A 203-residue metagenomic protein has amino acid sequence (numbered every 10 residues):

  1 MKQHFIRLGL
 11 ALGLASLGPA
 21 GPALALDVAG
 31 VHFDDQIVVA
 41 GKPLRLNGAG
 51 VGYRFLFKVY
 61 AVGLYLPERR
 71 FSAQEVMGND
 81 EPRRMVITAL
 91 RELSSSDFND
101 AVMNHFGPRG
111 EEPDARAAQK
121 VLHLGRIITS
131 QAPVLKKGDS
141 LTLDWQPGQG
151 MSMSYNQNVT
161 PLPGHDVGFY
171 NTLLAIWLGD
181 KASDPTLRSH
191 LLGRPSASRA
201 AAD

Functional and structural regions predicted by a protein language model:
M1-R7: Positively charged n-region of N-terminal signal peptides that target proteins for export
R7-P19: Bacterial N-terminal signal peptides
P19-A25: Sec/Tat signal peptide C-region and signal peptidase I cleavage site
A25-N79, E112-A115: N-terminal secretory signal peptides
R70-G148: Mid-length scaffold segments of soluble, non-membrane domains
Y155-V159: Short strand-turn-strand beta-turns centered on an Asx-Gly dipeptide
L162-D184: Flexible glycine-rich active-site/ligand-binding loops centered on an Asp-His dyad
P185-D203: Cysteine/selenocysteine-centered motifs that mediate thiol-based redox chemistry or coordinate metal-sulfur cofactors
